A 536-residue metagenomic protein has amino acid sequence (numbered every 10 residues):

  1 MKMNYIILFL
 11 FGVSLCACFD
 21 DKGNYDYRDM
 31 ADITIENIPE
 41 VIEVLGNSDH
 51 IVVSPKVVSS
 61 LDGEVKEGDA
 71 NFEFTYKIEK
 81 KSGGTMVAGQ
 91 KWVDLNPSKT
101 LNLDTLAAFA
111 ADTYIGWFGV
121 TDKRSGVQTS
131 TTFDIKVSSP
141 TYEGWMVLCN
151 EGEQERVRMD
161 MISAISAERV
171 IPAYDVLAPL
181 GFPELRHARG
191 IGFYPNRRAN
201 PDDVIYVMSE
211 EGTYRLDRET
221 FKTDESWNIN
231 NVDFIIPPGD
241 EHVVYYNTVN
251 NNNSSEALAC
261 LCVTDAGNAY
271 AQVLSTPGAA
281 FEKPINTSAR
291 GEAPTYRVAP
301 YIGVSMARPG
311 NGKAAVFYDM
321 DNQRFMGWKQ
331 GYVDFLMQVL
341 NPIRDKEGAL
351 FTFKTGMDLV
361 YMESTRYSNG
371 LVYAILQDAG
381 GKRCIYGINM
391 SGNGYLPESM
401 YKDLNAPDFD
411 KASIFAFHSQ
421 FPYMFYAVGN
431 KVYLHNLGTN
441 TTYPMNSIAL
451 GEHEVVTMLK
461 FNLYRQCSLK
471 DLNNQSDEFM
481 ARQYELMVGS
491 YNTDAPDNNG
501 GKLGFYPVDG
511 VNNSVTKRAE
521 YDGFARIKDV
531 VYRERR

Functional and structural regions predicted by a protein language model:
K2-F9: Sec-dependent signal peptide recognition, specifically the positively charged N-region followed immediately by
S14-A17: C-terminal motif of bacterial Sec signal peptides marking the signal peptidase cleavage site
F19-D175, L472, S476-Q483, A495-R536: Acidic/polar, low-complexity intrinsically disordered N-terminal segments immediately downstream of a Sec signal
T141-V147, D202-I205, C260, G370-Y373 (+2 more regions): Entry beta-strands of beta-propeller and related beta-repeat scaffolds
E151-E155, G212-Y214, G267-N268, N322-Q323 (+3 more regions): Short glycine/acidic-enriched loop and turn motifs that connect beta-strands
R169, V176-R189, P195-F415, S419 (+2 more regions): Preference for solvent-exposed, low-hydrophobicity sequence contexts
P183-A188, D345-D358, N405-A412, L450-D471 (+1 more regions): Repeat-based blade/solenoid architectures
G380-N499: Intrinsically disordered, low-complexity segments enriched in Gly and acidic/Ser/Thr residues that form flexible
